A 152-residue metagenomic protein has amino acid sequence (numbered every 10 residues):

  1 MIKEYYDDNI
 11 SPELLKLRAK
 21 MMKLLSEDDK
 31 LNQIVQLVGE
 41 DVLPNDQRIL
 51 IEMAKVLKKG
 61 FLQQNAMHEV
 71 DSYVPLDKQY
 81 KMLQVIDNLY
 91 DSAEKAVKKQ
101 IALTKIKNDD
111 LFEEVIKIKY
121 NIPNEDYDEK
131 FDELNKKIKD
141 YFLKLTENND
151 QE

Functional and structural regions predicted by a protein language model:
M1-E152: Conserved catalytic/coupling modules of large nucleotide/cofactor-utilizing molecular machines
